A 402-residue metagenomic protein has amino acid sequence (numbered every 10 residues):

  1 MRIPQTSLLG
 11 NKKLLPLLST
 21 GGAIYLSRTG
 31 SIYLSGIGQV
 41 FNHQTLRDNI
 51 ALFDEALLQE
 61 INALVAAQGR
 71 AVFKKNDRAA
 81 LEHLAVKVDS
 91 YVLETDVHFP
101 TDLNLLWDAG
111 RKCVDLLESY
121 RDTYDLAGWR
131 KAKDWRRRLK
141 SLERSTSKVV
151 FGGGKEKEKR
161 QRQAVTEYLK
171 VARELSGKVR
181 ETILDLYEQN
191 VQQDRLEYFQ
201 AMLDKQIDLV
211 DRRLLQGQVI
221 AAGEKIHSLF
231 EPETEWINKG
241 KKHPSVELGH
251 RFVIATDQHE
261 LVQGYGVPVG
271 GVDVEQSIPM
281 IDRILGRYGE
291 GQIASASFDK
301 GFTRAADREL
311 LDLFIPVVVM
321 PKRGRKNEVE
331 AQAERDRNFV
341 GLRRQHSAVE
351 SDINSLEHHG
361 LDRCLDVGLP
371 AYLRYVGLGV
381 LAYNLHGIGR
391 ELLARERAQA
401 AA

Functional and structural regions predicted by a protein language model:
M1-S7, L17-G22, N42-I50, E82-E94 (+5 more regions): Short, conserved catalytic/metal-binding motifs centered on acidic residues
Y33-E231: Active-site- or DNA-interface-adjacent structural scaffold in DNA-acting proteins
A201-L203, R337-A402: Basic, amphipathic alpha-helical segments enriched in Lys/Arg and hydrophobic/aromatic residues
L215-Q216, I226, K239-H243, R251-V253 (+1 more regions): Generic recognition of flexible, low-complexity loop/linker segments
E231, H250, T256-Q258, Y265-V269 (+6 more regions): Active-site proximal loops enriched in glycine and acidic residues that flank catalytic Cys/His/Asp and coordinate
E233, K241-R287: Electropositive, glycine- and tryptophan-enriched low-complexity nucleic-acid-binding patches
K300-D366: Helix-centered, glycine/charged polyanion-binding patches within enzymatic domains that contact phosphate-containing
